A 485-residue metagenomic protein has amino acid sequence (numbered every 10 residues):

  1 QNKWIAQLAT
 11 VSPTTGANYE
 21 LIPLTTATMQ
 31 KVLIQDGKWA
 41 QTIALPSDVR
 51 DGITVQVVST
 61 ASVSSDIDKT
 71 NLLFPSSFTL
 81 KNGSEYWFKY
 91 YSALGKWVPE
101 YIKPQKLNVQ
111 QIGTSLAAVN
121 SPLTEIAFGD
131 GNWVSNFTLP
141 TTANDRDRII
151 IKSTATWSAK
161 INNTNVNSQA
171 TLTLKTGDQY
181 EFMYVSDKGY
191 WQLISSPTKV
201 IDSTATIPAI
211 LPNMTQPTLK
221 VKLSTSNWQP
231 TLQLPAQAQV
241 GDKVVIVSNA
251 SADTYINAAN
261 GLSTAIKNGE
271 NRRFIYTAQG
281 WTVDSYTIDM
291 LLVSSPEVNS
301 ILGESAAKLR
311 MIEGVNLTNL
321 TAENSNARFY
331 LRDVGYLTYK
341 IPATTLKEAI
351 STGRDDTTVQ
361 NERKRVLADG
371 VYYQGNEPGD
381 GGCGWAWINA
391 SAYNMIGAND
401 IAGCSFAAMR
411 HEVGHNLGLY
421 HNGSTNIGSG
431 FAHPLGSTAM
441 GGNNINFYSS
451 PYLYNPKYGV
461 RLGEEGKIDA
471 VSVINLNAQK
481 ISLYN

Functional and structural regions predicted by a protein language model:
N2-D68, Y90-N163, Y184-N257, I275-T282: Exposed extracellular interaction/assembly regions and N-terminal maturation sites
V49, L80, A143, L174 (+2 more regions): Short, well-ordered loop/turn sites that connect or cap secondary structure elements
T60, P75-S77, K81-E85, T154 (+6 more regions): Tight coil/turn sites that cap or link beta-strands
D68-T70, N162-N163, N257, N299-E304 (+1 more regions): Short acidic, glycine/proline-rich loop/turn micro-motifs
K69-L72, N163-V166, I350, I427-S429: Short, surface-exposed loop/helix-turn segments at secondary-structure junctions that function as lids/hinges flanking
S84, D145, D178, E270 (+4 more regions): Residues that flank catalytic or metal-binding motifs in active/ligand-binding sites
W87, Q179-E181, N271-R273, V371 (+1 more regions): Conserved hydrophobic/aromatic beta-strand scaffold that supports enzyme active sites
I288-N485: Extracellular (secreted or membrane-anchored) zinc-dependent metallopeptidases, primarily metzincins but also closely
